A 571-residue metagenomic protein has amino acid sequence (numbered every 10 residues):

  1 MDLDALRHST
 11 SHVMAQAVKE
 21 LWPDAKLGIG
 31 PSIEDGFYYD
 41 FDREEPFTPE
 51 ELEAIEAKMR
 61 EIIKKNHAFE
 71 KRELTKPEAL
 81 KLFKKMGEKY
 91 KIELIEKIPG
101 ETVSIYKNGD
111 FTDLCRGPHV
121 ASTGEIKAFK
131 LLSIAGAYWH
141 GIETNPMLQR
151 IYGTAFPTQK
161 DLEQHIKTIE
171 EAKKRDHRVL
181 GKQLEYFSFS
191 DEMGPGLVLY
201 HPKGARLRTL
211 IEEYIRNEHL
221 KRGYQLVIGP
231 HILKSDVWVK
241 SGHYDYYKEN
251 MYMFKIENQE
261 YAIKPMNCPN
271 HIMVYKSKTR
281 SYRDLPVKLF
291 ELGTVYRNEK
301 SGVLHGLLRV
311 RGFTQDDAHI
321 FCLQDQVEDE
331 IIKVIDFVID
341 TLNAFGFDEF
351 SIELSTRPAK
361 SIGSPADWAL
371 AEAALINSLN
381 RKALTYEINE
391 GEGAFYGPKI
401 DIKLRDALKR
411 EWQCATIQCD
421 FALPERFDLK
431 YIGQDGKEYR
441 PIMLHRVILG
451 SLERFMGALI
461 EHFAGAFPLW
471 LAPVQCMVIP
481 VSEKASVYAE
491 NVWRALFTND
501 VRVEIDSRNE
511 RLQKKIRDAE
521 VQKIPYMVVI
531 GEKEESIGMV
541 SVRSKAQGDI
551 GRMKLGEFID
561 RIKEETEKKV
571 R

Functional and structural regions predicted by a protein language model:
M1-K26, S32-R571: NTP/phosphate- and nucleic-acid-binding module
